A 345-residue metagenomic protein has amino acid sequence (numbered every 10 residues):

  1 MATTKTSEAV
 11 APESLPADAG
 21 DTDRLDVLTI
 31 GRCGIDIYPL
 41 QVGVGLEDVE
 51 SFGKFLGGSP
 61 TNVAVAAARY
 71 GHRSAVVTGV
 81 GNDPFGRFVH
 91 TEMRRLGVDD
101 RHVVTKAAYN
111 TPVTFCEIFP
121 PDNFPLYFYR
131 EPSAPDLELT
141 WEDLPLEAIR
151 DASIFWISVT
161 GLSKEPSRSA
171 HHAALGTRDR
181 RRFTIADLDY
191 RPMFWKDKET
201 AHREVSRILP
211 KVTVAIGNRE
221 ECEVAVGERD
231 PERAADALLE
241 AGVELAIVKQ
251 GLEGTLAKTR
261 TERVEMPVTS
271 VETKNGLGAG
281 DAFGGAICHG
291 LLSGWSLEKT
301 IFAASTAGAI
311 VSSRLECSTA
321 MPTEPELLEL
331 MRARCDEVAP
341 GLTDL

Functional and structural regions predicted by a protein language model:
M1-L28, G176, G227-L345: Conserved phosphate-binding/catalytic region of the ribokinase-like
A2-D99, E272-K274, V338-L345: Glycine-rich phosphate/adenosyl-contacting loop at the front of the ribokinase-like
T22, L146-R150, S206-P210: A short, aliphatic-rich alpha-helical micro-motif
C33, L188, A282: Active-site metal-binding loops of divalent metal-dependent hydrolases
V65, V113-E117, G254-A257: Short beta-strand scaffold segments in enzyme catalytic cores
A67, N218, G280: Short, conserved phosphate/pyrophosphate- and ester-handling motifs at nucleotide-, phospho-/glycolipid
R73-V159, T184, L328-L345: Conserved N-terminal subdomain of the carbohydrate kinase-like
I154-A237, E253-T255: Conserved beta-alpha-beta core of the PfkB/ribokinase-like small-molecule kinase fold
